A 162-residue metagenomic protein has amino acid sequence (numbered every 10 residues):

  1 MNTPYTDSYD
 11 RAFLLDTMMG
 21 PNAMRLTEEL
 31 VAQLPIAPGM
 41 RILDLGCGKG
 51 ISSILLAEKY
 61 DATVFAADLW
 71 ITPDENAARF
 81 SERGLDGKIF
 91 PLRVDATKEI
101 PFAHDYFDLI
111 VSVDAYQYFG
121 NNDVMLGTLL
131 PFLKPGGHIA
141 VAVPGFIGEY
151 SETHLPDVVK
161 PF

Functional and structural regions predicted by a protein language model:
M1-R11: N-terminal, positively charged/glycine-rich alpha-helical extensions of SAM-dependent methyltransferases
Y9-N22: Class I SAM-dependent methyltransferase Rossmann-like catalytic core, especially the SAM/SAH-binding loop
G20-P38: Conserved alpha-helix/loop element of class I SAM-dependent methyltransferases that forms part of the SAM/SAH-binding
L43, K49-K98: Class I SAM-dependent methyltransferase SAM/SAH-binding core
I100-I110: A short acidic, Gly/Pro-enriched loop at the edge of an enzyme's catalytic core that lines a small-molecule cofactor
L109-N121: A short SAM/SAH-binding and catalytic strip from SAM-dependent methyltransferases
D123-H138: A short glycine-rich, Lys/Arg-flanked "PGG" loop and its adjoining helix->strand segment in the class I
P144-F162: Short, glycine-/aromatic-enriched active-site segment of Class I SAM-dependent methyltransferases
